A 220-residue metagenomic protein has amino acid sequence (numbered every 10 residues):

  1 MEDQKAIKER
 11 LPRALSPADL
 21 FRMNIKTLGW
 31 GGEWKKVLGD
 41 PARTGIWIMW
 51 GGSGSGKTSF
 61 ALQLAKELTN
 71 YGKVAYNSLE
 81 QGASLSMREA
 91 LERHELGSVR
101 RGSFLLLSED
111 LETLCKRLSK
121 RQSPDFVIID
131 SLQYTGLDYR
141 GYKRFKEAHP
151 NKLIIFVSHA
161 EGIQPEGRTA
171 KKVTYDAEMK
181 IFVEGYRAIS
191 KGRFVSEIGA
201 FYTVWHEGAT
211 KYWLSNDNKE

Functional and structural regions predicted by a protein language model:
M1-N24: Charged, amphipathic alpha-helical linker segments immediately N-terminal to NTP-binding catalytic cores
I25-P41: Pre-Walker A adenine-sensing motif
R43-E112: Conserved P-loop
T44, Y71-G72, P124, N151 (+1 more regions): Short, well-ordered alpha-helix to beta-strand connector turns
G56-F60, T135-Y142, P165-E166: Active-site-adjacent loop/helix micro-motif of nuclease/hydrolase catalytic cores
E67, E92-L96, K120-R121, R144-N151 (+1 more regions): Short, surface-exposed basic-aromatic patches at helix termini and helix-loop junctions that form
L105-V157: Phosphate-binding/switch loop-helix module in NTP-utilizing enzymes
E147-E220: Phosphate-binding/switch region of NTP-binding enzymes
